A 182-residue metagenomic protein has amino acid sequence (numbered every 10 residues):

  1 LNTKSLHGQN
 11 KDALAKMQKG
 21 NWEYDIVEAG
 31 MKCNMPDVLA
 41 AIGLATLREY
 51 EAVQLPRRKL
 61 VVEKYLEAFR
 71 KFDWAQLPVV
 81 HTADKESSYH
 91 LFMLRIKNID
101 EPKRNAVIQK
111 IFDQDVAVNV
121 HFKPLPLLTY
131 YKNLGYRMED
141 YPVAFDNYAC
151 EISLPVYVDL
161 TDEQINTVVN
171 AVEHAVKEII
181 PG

Functional and structural regions predicted by a protein language model:
L1-G182: PLP-dependent aminotransferase class I/II
